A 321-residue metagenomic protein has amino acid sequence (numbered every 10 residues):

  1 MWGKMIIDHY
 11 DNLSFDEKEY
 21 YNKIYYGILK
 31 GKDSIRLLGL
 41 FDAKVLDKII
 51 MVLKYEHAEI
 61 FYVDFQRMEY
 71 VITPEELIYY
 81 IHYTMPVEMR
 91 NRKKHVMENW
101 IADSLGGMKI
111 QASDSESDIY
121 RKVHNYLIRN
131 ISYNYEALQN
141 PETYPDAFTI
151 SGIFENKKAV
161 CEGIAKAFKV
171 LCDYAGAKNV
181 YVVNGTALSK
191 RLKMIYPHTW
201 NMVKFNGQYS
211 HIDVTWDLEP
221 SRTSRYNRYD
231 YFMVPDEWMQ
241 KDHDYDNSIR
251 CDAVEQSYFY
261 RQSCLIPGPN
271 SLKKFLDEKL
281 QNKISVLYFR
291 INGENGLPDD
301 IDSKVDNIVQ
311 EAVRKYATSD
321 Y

Functional and structural regions predicted by a protein language model:
M1-D103, E311-Y321: Linear, non-domain "peripheral" regions
N12, F41-K44, E88-V96, D118 (+5 more regions): Alpha-helix boundary/N-cap detector
E19, R225-Y321: Low-complexity, Gly/Ser/Thr/Pro-rich intrinsically disordered linker/tail segments
G27-I35, N156, K279-L287: Short loop/turn hinge sites at secondary-structure boundaries
V87-I153: Secondary-structure boundary elements
Q111-I119, N156-I164, K193: Extracytoplasmic/periplasmic, Sec-exported soluble proteins
P141, P145-I153, A159, G163-V170 (+1 more regions): Conserved active-site-adjacent core of cysteine acyl-enzyme catalytic domains
G163-M239: Hydrophobic/aromatic-rich core segments of domains that either
